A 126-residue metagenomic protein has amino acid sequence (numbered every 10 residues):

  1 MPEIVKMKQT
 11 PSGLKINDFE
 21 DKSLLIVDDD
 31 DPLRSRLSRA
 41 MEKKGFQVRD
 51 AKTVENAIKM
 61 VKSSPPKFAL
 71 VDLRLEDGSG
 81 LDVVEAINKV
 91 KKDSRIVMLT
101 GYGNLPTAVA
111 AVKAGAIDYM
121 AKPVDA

Functional and structural regions predicted by a protein language model:
M1-L25: Non-catalytic signal-transmission and effector/linker regions of two-component phosphorelay proteins
D31-R49: Two-component/phosphorelay signaling modules centered on CheY-like receiver
R34, E76, T100, N104 (+1 more regions): The feature encodes the CheY-like receiver
G45-V54, M60: Short hydrophobic/Thr-rich beta-strand motif most characteristic of the beta2 strand and flanking loop of CheY-like
T53, S79-D82, T100: Acidic catalytic/metal-coordinating carboxylates
K59, R74, L81-D93, A110: Short amphipathic alpha-helix used as the core "switch/output" element in two-component signaling
S64-L70, L75, V97: Active-site beta3 strand of CheY-like receiver
